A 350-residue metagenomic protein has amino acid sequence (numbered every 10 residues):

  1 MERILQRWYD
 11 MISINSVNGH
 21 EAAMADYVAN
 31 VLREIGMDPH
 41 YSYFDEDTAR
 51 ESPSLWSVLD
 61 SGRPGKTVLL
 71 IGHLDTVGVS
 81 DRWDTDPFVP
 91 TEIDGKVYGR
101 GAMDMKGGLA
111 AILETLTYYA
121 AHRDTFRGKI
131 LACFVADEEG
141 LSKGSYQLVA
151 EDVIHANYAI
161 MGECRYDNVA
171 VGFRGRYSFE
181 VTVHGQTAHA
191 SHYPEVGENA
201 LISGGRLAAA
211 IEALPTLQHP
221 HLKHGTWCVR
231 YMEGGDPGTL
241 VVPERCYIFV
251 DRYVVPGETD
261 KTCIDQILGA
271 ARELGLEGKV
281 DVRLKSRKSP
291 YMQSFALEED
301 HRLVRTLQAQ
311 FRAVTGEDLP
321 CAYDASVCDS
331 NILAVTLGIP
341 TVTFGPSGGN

Functional and structural regions predicted by a protein language model:
M1-V97, A121, T125-F126, S330: Acidic/His- and Gly-rich active-site-bordering loop/insert found across diverse amide/peptide-bond hydrolases
D10, E114-A121, R206-A213: Short glycine/serine- and small hydrophobic-enriched flexible loop segments
M11, N15, E163, G204 (+1 more regions): Residue-level signal for inorganic ion chemistry
V77-I93, A156, G172-V183, A309: Acidic-glycine-rich active-site phosphate/pyrophosphate-binding loop
I93-M105, E317-Y323, N350: Short pre-catalytic strand/loop immediately N-terminal to key active-site residues, enriched for Gly-Thr
M105-S178: Acidic/histidine-rich catalytic neighborhood of metal-dependent amide-processing enzymes
V171, E180-N350: Metal-dependent amide/peptide-bond hydrolase catalytic core, centered on the "pita-bread" metallohydrolase fold
